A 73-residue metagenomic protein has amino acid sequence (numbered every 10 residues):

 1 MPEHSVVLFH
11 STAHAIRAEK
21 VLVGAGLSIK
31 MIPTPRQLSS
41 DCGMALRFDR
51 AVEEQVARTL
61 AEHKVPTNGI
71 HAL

Functional and structural regions predicted by a protein language model:
M1-P2, L73: Absolute protein N-terminus
E3-R50: Amphipathic, hydrophobic secondary-structure cores in small proteins
D41, A45-L73: C-terminal structural segments of small proteins and small subunits
